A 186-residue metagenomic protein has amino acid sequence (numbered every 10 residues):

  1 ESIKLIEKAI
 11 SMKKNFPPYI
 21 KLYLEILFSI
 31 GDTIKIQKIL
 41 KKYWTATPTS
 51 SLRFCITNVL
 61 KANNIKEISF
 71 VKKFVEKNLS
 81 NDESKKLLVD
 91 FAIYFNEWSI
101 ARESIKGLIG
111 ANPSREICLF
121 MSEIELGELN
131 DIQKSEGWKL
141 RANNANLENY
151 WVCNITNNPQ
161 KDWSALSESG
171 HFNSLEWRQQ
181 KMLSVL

Functional and structural regions predicted by a protein language model:
S2-I10, D32-Y43, N64-N78, W98-L108 (+1 more regions): Alpha-helical repeat scaffolds
K14, T47-P48, L79-S80, N112-P113 (+1 more regions): Short coil turns that delineate tetratricopeptide repeat
Y19, I36, L52-R53, S84 (+1 more regions): TPR alpha-solenoid repeat register
L22-Y23, L52-I56, F70, L87-F91 (+2 more regions): Structural register within alpha-helical repeat arrays
L27-S29, W44, N63, I93 (+1 more regions): Hydrophobic/aromatic side-chain positions at a characteristic register within alpha-helices of tetratricopeptide repeats
N146-V152, Q160-W163, E176: Short metal-coordination and nucleic-acid-contact micro-motifs, chiefly zinc-binding Cys/His arrays
C153-T156, S167: Short cysteine-rich clusters marking metal-coordination/redox-active sites
G170-K181: Short Cys/His-rich micro-motifs in 6-15 aa windows
